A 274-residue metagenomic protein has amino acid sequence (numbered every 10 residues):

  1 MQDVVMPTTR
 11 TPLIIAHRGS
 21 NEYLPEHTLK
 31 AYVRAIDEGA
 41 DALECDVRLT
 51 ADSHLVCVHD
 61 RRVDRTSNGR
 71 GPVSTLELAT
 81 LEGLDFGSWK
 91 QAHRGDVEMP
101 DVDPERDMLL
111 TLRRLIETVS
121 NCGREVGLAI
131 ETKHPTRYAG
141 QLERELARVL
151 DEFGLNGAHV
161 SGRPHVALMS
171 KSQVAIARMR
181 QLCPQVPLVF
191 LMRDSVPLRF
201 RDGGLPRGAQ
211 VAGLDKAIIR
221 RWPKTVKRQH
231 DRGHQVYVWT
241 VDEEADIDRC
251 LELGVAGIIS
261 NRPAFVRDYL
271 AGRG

Functional and structural regions predicted by a protein language model:
M1-G274: Phosphate-group recognition and catalysis centered on beta-loop-alpha active-site segments
